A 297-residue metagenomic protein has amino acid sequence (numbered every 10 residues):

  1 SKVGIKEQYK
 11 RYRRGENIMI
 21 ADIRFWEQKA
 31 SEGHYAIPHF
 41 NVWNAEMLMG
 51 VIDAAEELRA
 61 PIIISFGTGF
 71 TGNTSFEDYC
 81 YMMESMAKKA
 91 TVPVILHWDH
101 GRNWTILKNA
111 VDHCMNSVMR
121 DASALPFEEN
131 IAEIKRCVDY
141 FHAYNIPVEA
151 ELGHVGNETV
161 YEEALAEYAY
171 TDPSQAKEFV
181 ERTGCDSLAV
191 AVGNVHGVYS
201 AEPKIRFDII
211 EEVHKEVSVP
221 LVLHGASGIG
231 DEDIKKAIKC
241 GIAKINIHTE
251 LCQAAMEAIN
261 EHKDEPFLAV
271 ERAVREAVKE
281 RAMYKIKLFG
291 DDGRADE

Functional and structural regions predicted by a protein language model:
S1-I18: Short, Lys/Arg-enriched N-terminal segments with co-localized hydrophobic residues within the first ~10-30 amino acids
I18-P38: N-terminal amphipathic alpha-helix/helix-capping segment at the start of soluble metabolic enzymes
I23-Q28, W43-S65, G69, E77-A90 (+5 more regions): Alpha/beta enzyme core
Y35-W43, G67-T71, A269, A273: A short N-terminal beta->alpha junction/helix N-cap motif
I37-N41, L96-H97, M119-R120, L221-H224 (+1 more regions): Short catalytic-loop micro-motif centered on adjacent basic/acidic residues
T74: Glycan-recognition/cleft segments
V192, H224-S227: Short catalytic/ligand-gating loop segments at beta-alpha or beta-beta junctions within enzyme catalytic domains
G230-E297: C-terminal alpha-helical cap/extension of soluble enzyme domains
